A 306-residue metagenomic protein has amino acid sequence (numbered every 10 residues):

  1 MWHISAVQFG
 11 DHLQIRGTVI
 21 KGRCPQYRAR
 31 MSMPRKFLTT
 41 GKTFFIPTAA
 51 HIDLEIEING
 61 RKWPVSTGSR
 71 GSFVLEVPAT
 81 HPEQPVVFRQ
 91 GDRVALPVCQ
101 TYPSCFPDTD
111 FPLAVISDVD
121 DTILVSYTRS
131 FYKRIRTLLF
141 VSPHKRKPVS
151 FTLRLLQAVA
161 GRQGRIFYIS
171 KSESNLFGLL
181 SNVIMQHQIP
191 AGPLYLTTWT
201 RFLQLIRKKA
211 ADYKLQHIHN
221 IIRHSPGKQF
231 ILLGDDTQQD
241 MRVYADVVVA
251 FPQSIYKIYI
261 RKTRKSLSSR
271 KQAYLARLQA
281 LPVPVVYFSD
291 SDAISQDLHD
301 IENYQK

Functional and structural regions predicted by a protein language model:
M1-P107, S291-K306: Intrinsically disordered, serine/threonine/proline
C105-T109, I222-H224: A short acidic-Thr-Gly-centered motif at the start of a beta-strand
L113-T128, Y244: Asp-based phosphoryl-transfer active-site loop
L113-V115, I166, F230: Generic beta-sheet signal
T122, I169-K171: Ser/Thr-glycine-rich phosphate-binding loops at phosphate-binding pockets of nucleotides, nucleotide cofactors
I123-K147: Short, flexible helix-coil linker/hinge segments at the edges of structured domains or between repeats
F140-I166, S174-G178, Q216: Short, acidic loop-to-helix structural element flanking the phosphoryl-transfer center in phosphate-processing enzymes
S172-K306: C-terminal cap/substrate-recognition subdomain and adjoining C-terminal extension of metal-dependent phosphatase-like
